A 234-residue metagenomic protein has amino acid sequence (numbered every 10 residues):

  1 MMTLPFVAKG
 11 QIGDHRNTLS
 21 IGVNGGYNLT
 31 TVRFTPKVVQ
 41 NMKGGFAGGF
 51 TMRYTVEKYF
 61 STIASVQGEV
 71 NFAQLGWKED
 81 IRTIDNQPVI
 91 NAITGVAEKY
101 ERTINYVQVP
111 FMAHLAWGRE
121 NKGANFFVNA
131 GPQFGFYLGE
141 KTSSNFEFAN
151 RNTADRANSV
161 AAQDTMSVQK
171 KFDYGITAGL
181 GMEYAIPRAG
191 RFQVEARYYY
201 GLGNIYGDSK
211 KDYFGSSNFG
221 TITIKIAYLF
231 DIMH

Functional and structural regions predicted by a protein language model:
K9-R53, Q169, D231: Short glycine/proline- and aromatic-enriched beta-strand/turn motifs that initiate or cap beta-hairpins
Q11-T18, E57-A64, G118-N125, I186-R191 (+1 more regions): Short loop/turn motifs that connect adjacent beta-strands in outer-membrane beta-barrel proteins
I12, R16, D173, A178-H234: Predominantly the C-terminal beta-signal and adjacent terminal strand-loop region of outer-membrane beta-barrel
V23-Y27, G48-Y54, F72, V109-W117 (+4 more regions): Residues on the lipid-exposed face of transmembrane beta-strands in outer-membrane beta-barrel proteins
T31-K43, L75-N105, Y137-D173, N204-T221: Extracellular/periplasm-exposed beta-strand and loop segments of Gram-negative cell-envelope proteins, dominated by
K43-G49, I63-S65, I104-P110, N125-F127 (+2 more regions): Transmembrane beta-barrel architecture of outer-membrane proteins
A73, W77, I104-N105, A116-F127 (+3 more regions): Acidic/histidine-enriched, beta-strand-rich ligand/metal-binding domains
